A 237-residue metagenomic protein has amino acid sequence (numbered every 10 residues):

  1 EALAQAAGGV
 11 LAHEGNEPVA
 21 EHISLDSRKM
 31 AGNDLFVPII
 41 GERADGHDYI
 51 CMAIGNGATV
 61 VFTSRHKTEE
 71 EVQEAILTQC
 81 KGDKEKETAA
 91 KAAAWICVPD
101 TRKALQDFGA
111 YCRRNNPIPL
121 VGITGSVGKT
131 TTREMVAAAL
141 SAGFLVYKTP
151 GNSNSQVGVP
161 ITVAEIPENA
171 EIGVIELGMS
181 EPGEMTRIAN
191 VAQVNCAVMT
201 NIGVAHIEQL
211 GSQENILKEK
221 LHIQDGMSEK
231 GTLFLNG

Functional and structural regions predicted by a protein language model:
E1-G122, T131-A142, A164: Short, basic phosphate-binding NTP loop
K86-E87, K91, C97, R102-G237: Phosphate-binding loop of NTP-binding sites
